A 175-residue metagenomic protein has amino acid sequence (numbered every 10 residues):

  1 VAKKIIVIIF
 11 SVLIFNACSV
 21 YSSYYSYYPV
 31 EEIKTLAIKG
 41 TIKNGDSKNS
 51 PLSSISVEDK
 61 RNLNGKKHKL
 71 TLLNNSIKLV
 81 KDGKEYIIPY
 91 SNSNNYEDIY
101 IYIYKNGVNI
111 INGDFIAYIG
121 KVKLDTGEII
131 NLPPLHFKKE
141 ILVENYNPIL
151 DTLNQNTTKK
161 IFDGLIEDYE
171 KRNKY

Functional and structural regions predicted by a protein language model:
V1-V20: Sec-dependent bacterial lipoprotein signal peptides
A17-T35: Bacterial Sec signal peptide processing site at the extreme N-terminus
V20-Y21, N173-Y175: Short, solvent-exposed mixed-charge patches
Y27-Y28, E32, G65-K67, D82-Y86 (+1 more regions): Detector for glycine-centered tight turns/loop "hinges" at secondary-structure junctions
V30-I33, G45-P51, N92-Y96: Short, ordered beta-strand-loop transition motifs
G40-I77: Short, surface-exposed binding/anchoring microloops in extracellular/periplasmic proteins
G83-L142: Short, solvent-exposed, Trp/other aromatic-anchored flexible loops in extracytoplasmic proteins
G127-R172: Short beta-strand elements
